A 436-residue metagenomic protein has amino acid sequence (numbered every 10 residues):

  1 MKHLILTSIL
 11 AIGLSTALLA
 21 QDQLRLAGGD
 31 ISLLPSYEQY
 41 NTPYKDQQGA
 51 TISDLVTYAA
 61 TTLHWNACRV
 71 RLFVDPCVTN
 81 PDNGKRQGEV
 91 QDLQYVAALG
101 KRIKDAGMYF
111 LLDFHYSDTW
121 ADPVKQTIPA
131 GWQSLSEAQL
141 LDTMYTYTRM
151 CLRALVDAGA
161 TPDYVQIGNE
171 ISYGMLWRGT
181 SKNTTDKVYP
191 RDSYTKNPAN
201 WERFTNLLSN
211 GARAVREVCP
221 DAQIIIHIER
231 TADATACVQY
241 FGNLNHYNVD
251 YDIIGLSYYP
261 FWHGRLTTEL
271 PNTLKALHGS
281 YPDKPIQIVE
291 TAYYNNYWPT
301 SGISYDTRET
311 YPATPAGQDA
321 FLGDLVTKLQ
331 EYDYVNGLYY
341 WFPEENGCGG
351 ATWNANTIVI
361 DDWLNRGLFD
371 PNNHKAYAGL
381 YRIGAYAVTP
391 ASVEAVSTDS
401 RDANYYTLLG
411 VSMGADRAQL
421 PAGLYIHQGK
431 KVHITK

Functional and structural regions predicted by a protein language model:
Q21-Y58: Boundary/entry segment of secreted carbohydrate-active catalytic domains
L26-G29, N66-V70, F110-F114, D163-I167 (+4 more regions): Hydrophobic faces of well-ordered beta-strands that scaffold small-molecule active sites in alpha/beta enzyme cores
Y37-A50, D75-P81, K85-Q94, S172-M175 (+3 more regions): Acidic-and-aromatic substrate-binding clefts and catalytic sites of carbohydrate-active enzymes
S53-A59, E202, E217-I224, T231-D306 (+1 more regions): Glycoside hydrolase catalytic-domain groove-lining segments
A59-Q223, E229: Substrate-binding cleft and catalytic face of glycoside hydrolase catalytic domains, especially the flexible beta-alpha
K182, A276, D283, N296-D324 (+2 more regions): Aromatic-rich peripheral "rim/lid" segments of glycoside hydrolase catalytic domains that contact and position glycan
V388-L409: Residue-level detector of functionally pivotal "anchor" positions at catalytic/ligand-binding pockets or at interdomain
L424-K436: C-terminal tail/sorting-segment detector
